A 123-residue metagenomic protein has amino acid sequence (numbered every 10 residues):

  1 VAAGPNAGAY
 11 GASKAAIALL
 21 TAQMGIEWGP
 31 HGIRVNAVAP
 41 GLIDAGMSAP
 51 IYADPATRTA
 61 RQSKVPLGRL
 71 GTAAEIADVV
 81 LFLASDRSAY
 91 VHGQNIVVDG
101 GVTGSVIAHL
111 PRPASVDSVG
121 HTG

Functional and structural regions predicted by a protein language model:
V1-A16, T21-P30, I43: Catalytic loop of short-chain dehydrogenase/reductase
G4-P5, S48-P50, I107-H109: Conserved catalytic-core motifs of eukaryotic protein kinase domains, centered on the activation segment
G29, R34, V91-G93: Short, small/polar-rich loop/turn modules that mediate ligand/substrate recognition or access, typified
A37, T59-R87, V91, V98-G100 (+1 more regions): C-terminal helical subdomain
P40-P50, G104: Short, flexible catalytic-loop segment of classical short-chain dehydrogenase/reductase
P50-I51, K64: Amphipathic alpha-helical segments that mediate coupling or scaffolding at interfaces
A108-G123: Intrinsically disordered, low-complexity acidic/proline-/asparagine-rich linker or regulatory tail/stalk regions
